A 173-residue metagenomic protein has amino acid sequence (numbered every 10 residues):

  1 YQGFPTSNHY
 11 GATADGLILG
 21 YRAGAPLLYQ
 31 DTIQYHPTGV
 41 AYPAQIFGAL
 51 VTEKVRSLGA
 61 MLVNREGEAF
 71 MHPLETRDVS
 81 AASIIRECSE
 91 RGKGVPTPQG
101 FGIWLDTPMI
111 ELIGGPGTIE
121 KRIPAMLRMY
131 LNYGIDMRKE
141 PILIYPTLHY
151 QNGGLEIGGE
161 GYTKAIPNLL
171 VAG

Functional and structural regions predicted by a protein language model:
Y1, E160-G173: Short FAD-binding loop at a beta-strand-to-alpha-helix junction that anchors the flavin cofactor in diverse
Y1-P5, H9, Y35-V40, L148 (+1 more regions): Glycine-rich phosphate/pyrophosphate-binding beta-alpha loops
Q2-A23: A conserved FAD-binding loop/helix module that cradles the flavin
A12-D15, T118-R128, Y150, K164 (+1 more regions): Generic recognition of stable, solvent-exposed alpha-helical segments in well-folded globular domains
D15, N64, D106, G158 (+1 more regions): Acidic active-site catalytic centers that drive phospho-/nucleotidyl reactions and related ester hydrolyses
G16-L19, A23-L27, N168-A172: Internal hydrophobic alpha-helix adjacent to the cofactor/substrate pocket in enzyme cavities
L19, A25-D136, E140-I142: An anion/pyrophosphate-binding glycine-rich loop and adjacent beta-alpha core in soluble alpha-beta enzymes
G59-A69, T147-L148, G153-T163: Active-site and channel-lining beta-strand-loop segments that bind or position nucleotide-derived/phosphorylated
